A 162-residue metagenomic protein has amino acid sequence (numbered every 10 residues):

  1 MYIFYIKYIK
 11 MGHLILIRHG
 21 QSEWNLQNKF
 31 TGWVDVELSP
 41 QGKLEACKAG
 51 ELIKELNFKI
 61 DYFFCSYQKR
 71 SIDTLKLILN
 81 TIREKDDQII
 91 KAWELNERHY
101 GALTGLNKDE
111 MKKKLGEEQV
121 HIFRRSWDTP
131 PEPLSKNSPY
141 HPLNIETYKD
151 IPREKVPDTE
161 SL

Functional and structural regions predicted by a protein language model:
M1-K10: Short, Lys/Arg-enriched N-terminal segments with co-localized hydrophobic residues within the first ~10-30 amino acids
M1-Y2, N28, L56, Y62: Short non-domain terminal segments
M11-I15: Extreme N-terminal starter segment of soluble prokaryotic enzymes
R18: Active-site beta-alpha turn of Rossmann-fold NAD(P)-dependent dehydrogenases/reductases
Q21-V36: Glycine-rich N-terminal loop/short-helix segment of MobA-like nucleotidyltransferase
L26-Q27, P40, A102-G105: Short, function-defining helix-loop hinge/capping sites that tune catalysis or transport
G32-K48: Short catalytic helix/loop segments, enriched in acidic residues and glycine and frequently bearing histidine
C47-E160: Phosphate-coordination/substrate-recognition cap region in phosphate-metabolizing enzymes
